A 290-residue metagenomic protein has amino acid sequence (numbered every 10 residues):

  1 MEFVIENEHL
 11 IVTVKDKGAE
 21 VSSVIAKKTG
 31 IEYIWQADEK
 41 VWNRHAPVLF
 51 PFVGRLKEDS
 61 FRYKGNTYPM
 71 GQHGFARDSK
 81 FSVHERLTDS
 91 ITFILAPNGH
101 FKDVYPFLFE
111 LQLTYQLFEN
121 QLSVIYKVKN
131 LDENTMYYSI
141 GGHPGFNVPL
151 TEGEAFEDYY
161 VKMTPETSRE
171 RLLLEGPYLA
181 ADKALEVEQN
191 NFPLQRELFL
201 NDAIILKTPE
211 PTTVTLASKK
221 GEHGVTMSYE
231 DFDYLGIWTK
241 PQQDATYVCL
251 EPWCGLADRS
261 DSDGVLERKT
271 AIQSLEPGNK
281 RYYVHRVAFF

Functional and structural regions predicted by a protein language model:
I11-T67: Acidic-aromatic substrate-binding/catalytic surfaces of carbohydrate-active enzymes
V14, F61-G65, P69, Q273-F289: Short Pro-Gly-centered flexible turn/kink motifs
V14, Y126-D132: Asparagine-centered strand-capping/turn motif at beta-strand->loop junctions
M70-E119: Extended, loop-rich substrate-binding clefts of extracytoplasmic carbohydrate-active enzymes
Q112-T114, T270-L275: Beta-strand-rich interaction surfaces with strong enrichment in secreted/lumenal proteins
L117, V128-K129, V287: Hydrophobic beta-strand positions in extracellular immunoglobulin-like domains
Y137, V148-E230: Active-site/ligand-binding surface loops and adjacent short beta/alpha elements that line catalytic pockets across
S218-D258: Glycine-rich active-site loops that engage anionic ligands at enzyme catalytic sites
